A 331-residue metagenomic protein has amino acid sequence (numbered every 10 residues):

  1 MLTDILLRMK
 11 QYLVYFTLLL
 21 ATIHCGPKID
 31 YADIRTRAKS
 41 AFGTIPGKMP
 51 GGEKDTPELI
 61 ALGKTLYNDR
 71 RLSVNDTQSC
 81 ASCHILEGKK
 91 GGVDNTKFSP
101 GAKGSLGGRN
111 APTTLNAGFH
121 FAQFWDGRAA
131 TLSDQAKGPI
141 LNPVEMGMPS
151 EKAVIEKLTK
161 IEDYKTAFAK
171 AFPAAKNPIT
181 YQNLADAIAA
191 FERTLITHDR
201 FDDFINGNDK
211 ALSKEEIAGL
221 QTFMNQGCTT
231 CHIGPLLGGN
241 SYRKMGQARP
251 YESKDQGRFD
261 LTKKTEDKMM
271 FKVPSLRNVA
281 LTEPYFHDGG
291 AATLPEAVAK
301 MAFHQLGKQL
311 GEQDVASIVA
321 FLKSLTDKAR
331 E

Functional and structural regions predicted by a protein language model:
L6-M9, C25-E331: Periplasmic c-type cytochrome electron-transfer domains
K10-F16: Sec-dependent signal peptide recognition, specifically the positively charged N-region followed immediately by
L18-H24: Hydrophobic h-region of N-terminal signal peptides that target proteins for export in Gram-negative bacteria
